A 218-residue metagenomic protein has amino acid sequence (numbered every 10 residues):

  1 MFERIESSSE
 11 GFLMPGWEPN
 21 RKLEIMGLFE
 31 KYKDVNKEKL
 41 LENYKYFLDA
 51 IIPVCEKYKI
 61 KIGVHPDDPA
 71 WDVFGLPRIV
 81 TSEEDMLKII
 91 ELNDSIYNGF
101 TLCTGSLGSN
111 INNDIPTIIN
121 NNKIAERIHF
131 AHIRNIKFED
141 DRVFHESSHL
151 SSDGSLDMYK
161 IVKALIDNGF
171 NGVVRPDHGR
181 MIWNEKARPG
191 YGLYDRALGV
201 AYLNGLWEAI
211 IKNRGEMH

Functional and structural regions predicted by a protein language model:
M1-K45: Active-site-proximal, glycine-rich beta->alpha crossover segments in alpha/beta enzymes that shape flexible
R21-E30, K45-K57, K61, W71-H218: Histidine-acidic metal/acid-base catalytic patches
D68: Short, histidine-centered active-site or binding-site loop motifs used for metal coordination, general acid-base
